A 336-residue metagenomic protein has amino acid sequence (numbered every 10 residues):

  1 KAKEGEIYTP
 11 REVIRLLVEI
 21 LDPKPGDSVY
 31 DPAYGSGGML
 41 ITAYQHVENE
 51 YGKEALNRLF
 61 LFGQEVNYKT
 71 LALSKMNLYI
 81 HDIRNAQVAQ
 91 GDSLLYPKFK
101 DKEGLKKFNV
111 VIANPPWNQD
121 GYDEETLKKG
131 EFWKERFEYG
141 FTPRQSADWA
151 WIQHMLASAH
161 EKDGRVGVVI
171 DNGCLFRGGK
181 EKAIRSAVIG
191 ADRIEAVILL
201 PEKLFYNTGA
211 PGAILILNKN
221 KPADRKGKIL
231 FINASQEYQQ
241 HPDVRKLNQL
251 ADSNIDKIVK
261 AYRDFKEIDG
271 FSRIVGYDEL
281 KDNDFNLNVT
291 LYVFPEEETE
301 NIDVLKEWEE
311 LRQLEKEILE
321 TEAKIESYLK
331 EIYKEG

Functional and structural regions predicted by a protein language model:
K3-A113, W117-K129, E135-R136, I170-N172 (+3 more regions): Conserved S-adenosyl-L-methionine
K102-G336: A conserved structural/catalytic subdomain of Rossmann-like adenosyl-cofactor enzymes
